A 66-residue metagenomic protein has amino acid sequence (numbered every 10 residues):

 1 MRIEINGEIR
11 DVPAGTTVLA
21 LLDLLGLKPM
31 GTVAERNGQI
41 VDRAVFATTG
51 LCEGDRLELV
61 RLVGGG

Functional and structural regions predicted by a protein language model:
M1-G65: Ubiquitin-like/PB1-type beta-grasp interaction modules and other compact soluble beta-rich domains
